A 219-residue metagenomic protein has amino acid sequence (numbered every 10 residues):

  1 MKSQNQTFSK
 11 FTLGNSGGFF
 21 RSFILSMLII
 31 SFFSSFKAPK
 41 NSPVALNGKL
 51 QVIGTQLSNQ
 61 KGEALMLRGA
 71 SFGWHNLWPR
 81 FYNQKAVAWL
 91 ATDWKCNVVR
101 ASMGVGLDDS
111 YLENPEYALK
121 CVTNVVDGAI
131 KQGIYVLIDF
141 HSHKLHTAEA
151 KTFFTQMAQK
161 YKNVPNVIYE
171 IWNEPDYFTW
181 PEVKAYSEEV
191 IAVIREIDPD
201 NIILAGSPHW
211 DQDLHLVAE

Functional and structural regions predicted by a protein language model:
M1-G18: N-terminal secretory signal peptides that target proteins for export/translocation
S22-S31: Bacterial N-terminal signal peptides
S31-S34, A129: Hydrophobic, well-ordered secondary-structure scaffolds
F32, D108, H146, D211-D213: Generic structural signal for helix capping and beta-alpha/helix-loop junctions
K37-V98, L112: N-terminal carbohydrate-binding accessory modules
G48-L50, W74, P79, I134-Y135 (+4 more regions): Extracellular glycoside hydrolase catalytic/binding regions
N83-H143, T147-T152, R195-I197: Aromatic-lined substrate-binding rim segments of carbohydrate-active enzymes
